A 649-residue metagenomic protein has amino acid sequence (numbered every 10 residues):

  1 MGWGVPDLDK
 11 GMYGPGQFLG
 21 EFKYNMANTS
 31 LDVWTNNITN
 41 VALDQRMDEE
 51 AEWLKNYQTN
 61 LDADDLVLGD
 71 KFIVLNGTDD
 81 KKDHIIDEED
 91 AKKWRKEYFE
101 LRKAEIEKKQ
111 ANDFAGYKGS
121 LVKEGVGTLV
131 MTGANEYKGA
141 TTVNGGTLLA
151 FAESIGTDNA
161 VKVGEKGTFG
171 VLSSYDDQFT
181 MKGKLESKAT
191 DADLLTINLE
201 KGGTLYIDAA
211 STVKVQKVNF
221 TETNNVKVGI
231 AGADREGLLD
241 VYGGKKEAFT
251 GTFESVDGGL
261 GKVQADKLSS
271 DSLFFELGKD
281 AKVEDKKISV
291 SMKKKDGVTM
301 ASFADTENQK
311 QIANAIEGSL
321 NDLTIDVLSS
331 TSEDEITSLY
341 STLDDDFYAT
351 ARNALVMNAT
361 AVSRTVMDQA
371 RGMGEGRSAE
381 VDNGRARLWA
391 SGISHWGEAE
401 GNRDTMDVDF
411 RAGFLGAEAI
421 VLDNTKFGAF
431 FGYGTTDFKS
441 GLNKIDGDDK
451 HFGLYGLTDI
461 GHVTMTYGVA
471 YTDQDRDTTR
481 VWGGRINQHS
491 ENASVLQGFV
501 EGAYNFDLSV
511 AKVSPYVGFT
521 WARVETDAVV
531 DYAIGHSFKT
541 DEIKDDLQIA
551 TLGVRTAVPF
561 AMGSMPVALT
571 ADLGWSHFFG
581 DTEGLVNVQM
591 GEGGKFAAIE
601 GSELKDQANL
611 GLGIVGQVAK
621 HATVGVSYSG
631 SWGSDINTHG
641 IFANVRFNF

Functional and structural regions predicted by a protein language model:
M1, D32-T35, T39-N40, D44 (+2 more regions): Extracellular beta-strand/loop-rich repeat segments of large surface/secreted proteins
M1-N112, Y117, A231-L238, G243-F414 (+1 more regions): Outer-membrane translocation/initiation segment of Type V secreted surface proteins
I106-N112, G397-G401, T436-K439, W482-I486 (+3 more regions): Extracytoplasmic loops and strand-loop junctions of Gram-negative outer membrane beta-barrel proteins
A115-Y117, N135-Y137, G156: Short, small/polar residue-rich loop motifs at catalytic or cofactor-binding pockets
G127, V143-F151, V226: Glycine- and acidic-residue-biased ligand/ion/polar-headgroup-sensing regions
L328-K512, S629, G633-D635, N644-R646: Outer membrane beta-barrel translocator domains of Type V secretion systems
N402, G441-N443, D477-V481, E525-A533 (+2 more regions): Outer-membrane beta-barrel and related beta-rich outer-membrane complex signature in Gram-negative bacteria
F427, K444, G453-T458, L496 (+1 more regions): Outer membrane beta-barrel transmembrane domains
